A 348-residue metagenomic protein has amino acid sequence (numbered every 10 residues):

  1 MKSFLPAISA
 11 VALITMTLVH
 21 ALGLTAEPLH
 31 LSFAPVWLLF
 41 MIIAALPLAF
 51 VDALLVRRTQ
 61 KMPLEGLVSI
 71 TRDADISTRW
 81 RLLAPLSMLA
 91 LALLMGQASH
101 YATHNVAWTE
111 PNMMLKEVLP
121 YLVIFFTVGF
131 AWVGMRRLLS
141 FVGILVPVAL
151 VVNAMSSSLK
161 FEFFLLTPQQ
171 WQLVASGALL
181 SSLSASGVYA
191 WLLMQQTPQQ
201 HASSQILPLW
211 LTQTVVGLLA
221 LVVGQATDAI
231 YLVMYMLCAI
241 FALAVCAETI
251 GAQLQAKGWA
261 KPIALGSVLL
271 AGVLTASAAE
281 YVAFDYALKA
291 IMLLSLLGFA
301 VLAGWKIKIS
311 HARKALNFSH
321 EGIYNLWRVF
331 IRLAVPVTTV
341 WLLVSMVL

Functional and structural regions predicted by a protein language model:
M1, T71, S77-L86, M135-I144 (+2 more regions): C-terminal membrane-solvent junction of multi-pass transporters and transport-like membrane proteins
M1-L22, L48-A53, L64-L67, D75 (+3 more regions): Membrane-interface "cap" regions at the ends of multi-pass membrane proteins
I8-I14, A44, L48, D75-R136 (+2 more regions): Helix-loop-helix module between adjacent transmembrane segments
L24-A34, F50-T78, V106, T197-Q205 (+1 more regions): Flexible loop linkers connecting adjacent transmembrane helices in multi-pass alpha-helical membrane transporters
A26-V51, G177-A178, K289-L296: Extracellular loop-to-transmembrane helix junctions
L29-W37, R57-L93, E110-E117, A256-K261 (+1 more regions): Transmembrane-helix boundary/entry motifs in multi-pass membrane transporters
L94-H104, V118-I124, V128-R137, L145-L166 (+2 more regions): Hydrophobic alpha-helical segments and their helix-loop junctions in multi-pass secondary transporters
S140-G143, P147-D285: Membrane-embedded translocation segments of transport machinery
